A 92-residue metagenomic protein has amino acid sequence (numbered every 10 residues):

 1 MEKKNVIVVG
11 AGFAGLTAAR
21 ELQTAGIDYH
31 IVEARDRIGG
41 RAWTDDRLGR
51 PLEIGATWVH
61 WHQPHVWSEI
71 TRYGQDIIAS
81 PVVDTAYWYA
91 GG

Functional and structural regions predicted by a protein language model:
M1-G92: FAD-dinucleotide binding site
